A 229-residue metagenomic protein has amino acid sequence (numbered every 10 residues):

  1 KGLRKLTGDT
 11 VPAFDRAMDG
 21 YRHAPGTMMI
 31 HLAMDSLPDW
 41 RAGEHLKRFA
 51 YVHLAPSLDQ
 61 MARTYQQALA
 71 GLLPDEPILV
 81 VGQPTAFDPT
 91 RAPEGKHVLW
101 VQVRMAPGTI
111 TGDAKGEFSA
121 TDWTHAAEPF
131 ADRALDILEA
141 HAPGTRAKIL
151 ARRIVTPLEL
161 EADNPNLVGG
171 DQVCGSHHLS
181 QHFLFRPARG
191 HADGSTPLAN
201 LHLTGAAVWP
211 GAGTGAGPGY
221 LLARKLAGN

Functional and structural regions predicted by a protein language model:
K1-A92: Mid-domain catalytic core of redox enzymes that form a hydrophobic substrate pocket/lid adjacent to a catalytic redox
K1-M18, T27-W40, K96, M105 (+2 more regions): C-terminal structured subdomain/cap of oxidoreductase catalytic cores
R4-D9, E44-K47, Q66, P93-H97 (+4 more regions): Composition- and surface-driven signal marking solvent-exposed, interaction-prone regions in large proteins
L37-P38, Q66-D75, E94-G95, S119-P165: Flavin-binding catalytic cores
P74-V80, P84, A140, G144-W209: A glycine-rich dinucleotide-binding beta-alpha-beta segment and adjacent secondary-structure elements that constitute
G108-T109: Active-site beta-strand/loop architecture of penicillin-binding DD-peptidases
